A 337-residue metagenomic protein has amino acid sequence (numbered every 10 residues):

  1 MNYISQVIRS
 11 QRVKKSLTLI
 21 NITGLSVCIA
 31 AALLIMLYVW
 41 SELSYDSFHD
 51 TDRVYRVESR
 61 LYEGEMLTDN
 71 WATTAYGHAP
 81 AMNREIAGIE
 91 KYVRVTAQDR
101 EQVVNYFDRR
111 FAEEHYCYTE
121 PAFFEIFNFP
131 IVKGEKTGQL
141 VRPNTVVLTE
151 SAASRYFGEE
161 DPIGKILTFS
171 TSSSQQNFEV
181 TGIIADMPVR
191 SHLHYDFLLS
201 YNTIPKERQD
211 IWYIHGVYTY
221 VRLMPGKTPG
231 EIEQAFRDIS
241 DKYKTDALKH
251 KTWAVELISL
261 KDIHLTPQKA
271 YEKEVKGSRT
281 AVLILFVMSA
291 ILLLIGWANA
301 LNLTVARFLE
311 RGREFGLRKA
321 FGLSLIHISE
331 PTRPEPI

Functional and structural regions predicted by a protein language model:
I4-I20, G24, G296-E330: Intracellular coupling helices
Q11, N21, E42, V57 (+11 more regions): Generic structural signal for small/hydrophobic residues in well-ordered secondary structure, especially within
K14-L43, I295: Short, strongly hydrophobic transmembrane alpha-helices
M36-E101, K206-E207, W212-Y220, G230-A235 (+2 more regions): Membrane-proximal extracellular/periplasmic loop immediately following the first transmembrane helix
R60-W71, R94-A122, V132-V146, F169-F178 (+4 more regions): Short acidic/polar micro-motifs at solvent-exposed secondary-structure junctions
E120-K133, V146-G277: Mid-to-C-terminal secondary-structure elements that act as membrane-proximal/extracytoplasmic interface segments
E272-A290: N-terminal membrane-entry
E330-T332, I337: Positively charged, low-complexity/disordered segments
